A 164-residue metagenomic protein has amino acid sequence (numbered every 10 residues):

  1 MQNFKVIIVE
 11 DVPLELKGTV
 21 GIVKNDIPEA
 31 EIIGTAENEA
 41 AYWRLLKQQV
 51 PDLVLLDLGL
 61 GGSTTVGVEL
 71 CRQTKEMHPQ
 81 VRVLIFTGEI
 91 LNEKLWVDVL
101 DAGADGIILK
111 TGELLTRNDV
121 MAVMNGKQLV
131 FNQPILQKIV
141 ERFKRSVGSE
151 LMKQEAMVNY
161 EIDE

Functional and structural regions predicted by a protein language model:
E10: Conserved acidic carboxylate
P13-V20, E93: Charged phosphotransfer/docking patches of two-component systems
V20, T35-L53, L60-G61: Acidic, metal-coordinating helix/loop segments flanking the phosphotransfer/catalytic sites of two-component signaling
K47-Q49, Q73-V81, A102: Conserved phosphotransfer cores of two-component systems
V54, V83, I107-I108: Two-component signal transduction core modules
V54-T74: Conserved phosphotransfer microenvironments
F86-T87, K110: Hydrophobic/aromatic residues positioned on beta-strands within the core alpha/beta folds
L100, D105-G106, G112-M157: Short, flexible helix-to-coil linker/hinge segments that flank and couple to helix-turn-helix
